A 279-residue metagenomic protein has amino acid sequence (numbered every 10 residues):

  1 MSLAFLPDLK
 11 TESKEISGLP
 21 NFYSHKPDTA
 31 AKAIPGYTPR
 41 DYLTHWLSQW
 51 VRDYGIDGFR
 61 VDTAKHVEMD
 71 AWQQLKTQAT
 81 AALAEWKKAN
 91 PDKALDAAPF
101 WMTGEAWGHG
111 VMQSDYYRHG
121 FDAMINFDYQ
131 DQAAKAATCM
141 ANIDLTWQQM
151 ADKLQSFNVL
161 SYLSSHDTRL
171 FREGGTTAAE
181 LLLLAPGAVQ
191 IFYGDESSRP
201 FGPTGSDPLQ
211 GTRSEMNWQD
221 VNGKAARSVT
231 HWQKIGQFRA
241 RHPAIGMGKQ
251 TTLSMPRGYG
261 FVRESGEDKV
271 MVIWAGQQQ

Functional and structural regions predicted by a protein language model:
M1-H25, Q132-T146: Core domains of carbohydrate- and sulfate-ester-processing enzymes
H25-D41: Active-site mouth loops of central-metabolism enzymes
T38-H45, T177: Short, contiguous clusters of charged residues that form electrostatic/catalytic patches at enzyme active sites, used
H45-V159, E173, L181, S198-S254 (+2 more regions): Active-site-proximal helices and loops of the catalytic beta/alpha 8
R60, S161, I191-Y193: Structured core elements
L163-L170: Active-site neighborhood of divalent metal-dependent phosphoester/pyrophosphate hydrolases
L182-S197: Conserved short secondary-structure transition element at the edge of the structured enzyme core that lines
